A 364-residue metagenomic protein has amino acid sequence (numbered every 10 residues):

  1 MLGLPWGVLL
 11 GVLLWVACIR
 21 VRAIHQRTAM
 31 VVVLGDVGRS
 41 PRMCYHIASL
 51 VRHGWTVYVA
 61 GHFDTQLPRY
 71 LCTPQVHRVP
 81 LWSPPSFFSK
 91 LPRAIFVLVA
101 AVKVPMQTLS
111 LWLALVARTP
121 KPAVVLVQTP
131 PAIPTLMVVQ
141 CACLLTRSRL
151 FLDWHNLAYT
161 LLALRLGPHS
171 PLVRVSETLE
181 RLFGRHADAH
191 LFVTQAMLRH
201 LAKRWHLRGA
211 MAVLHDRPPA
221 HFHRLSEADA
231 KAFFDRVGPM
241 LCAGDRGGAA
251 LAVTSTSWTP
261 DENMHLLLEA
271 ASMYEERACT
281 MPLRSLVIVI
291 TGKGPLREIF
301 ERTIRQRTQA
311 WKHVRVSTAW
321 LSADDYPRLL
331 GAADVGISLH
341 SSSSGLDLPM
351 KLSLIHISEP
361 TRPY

Functional and structural regions predicted by a protein language model:
L2-H77, A189, A278-T280: N-terminal subdomain of nucleotide-sugar transferases
V32, R236-E262, L268-S272, V289: Conserved donor-binding/catalytic core segment of Leloir-type glycosyltransferases
A48, P134-M137, C141-T146, L152 (+1 more regions): Membrane-proximal helix-turn-helix segments that form the acceptor-binding/catalytic region of lipid-linked
V104-L111, P122-T146, F151-T160: An aromatic- and histidine-rich active-site surface loop
R185-H186, L191-F192, M197-A232: Helix-loop-beta element that forms the nucleotide-linked donor phosphate-binding surface in glycosyltransferases
L283, I290-G292, E298-R328: Nucleotide-activated donor-binding/catalytic signature segment of Leloir-type glycosyltransferases, i.e., the conserved
P327-D347, R362: Acidic donor-binding loop of glycosyltransferase active sites
H356, P363-Y364: Single conserved hydrophobic/aromatic residue that forms the stacking wall/gate of nucleotide- or nucleobase-binding
